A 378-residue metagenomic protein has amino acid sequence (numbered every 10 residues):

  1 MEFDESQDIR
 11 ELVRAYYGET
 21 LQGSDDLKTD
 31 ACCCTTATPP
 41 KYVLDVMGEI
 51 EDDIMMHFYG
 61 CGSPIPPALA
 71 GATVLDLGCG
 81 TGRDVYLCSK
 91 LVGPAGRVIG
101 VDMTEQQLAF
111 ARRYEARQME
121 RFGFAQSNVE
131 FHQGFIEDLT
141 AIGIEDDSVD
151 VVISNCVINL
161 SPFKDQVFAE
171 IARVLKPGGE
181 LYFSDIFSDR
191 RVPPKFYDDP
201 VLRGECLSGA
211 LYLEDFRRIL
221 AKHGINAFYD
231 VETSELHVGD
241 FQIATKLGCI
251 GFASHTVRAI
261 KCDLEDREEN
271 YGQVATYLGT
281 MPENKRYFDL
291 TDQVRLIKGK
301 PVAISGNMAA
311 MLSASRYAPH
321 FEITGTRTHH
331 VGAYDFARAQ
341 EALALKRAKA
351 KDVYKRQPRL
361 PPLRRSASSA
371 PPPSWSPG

Functional and structural regions predicted by a protein language model:
T36-T73, L87, L91: Conserved alpha-helix/loop element of class I SAM-dependent methyltransferases that forms part of the SAM/SAH-binding
L69-L77, G82-L139: Class I SAM-dependent methyltransferase SAM/SAH-binding core
L139-V151: A short acidic, Gly/Pro-enriched loop at the edge of an enzyme's catalytic core that lines a small-molecule cofactor
D150-F163: A short SAM/SAH-binding and catalytic strip from SAM-dependent methyltransferases
D165-E180: A short glycine-rich, Lys/Arg-flanked "PGG" loop and its adjoining helix->strand segment in the class I
F187-L207: Short, glycine-/aromatic-enriched active-site segment of Class I SAM-dependent methyltransferases
S208-D230: Short alpha-helix
H223, Y229-S234, D240-R365, P372-G378: C-terminal lobe and adjacent flexible extensions of AdoMet/dcAdoMet transferase-like proteins
